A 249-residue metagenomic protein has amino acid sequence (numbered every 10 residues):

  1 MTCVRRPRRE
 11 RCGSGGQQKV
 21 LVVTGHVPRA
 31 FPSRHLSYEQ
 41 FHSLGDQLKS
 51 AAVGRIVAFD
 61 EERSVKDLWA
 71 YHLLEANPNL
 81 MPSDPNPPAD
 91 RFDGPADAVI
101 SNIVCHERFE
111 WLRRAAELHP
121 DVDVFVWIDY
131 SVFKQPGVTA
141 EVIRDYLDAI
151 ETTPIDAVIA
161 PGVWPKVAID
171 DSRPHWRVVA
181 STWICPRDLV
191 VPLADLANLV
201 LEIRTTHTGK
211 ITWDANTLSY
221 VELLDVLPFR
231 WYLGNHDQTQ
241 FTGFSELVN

Functional and structural regions predicted by a protein language model:
C3-Q40: N-proximal low-complexity "stem/linker" segments adjacent to membrane-targeting elements
S33-S37, I100-F109, K210-D214: Phosphate/oxyanion-binding active-site loops and adjacent basic polyanion-contact surfaces
E39-R55: Short, acidic, metal-binding catalytic loop of nucleotide-sugar glycosyltransferases
F59-S64, P165: Short, polar loop motifs at secondary-structure junctions
E62-L118: Active-site-proximal specificity loops/subdomain of glycosyltransferases
E107-V158: GT-A fold catalytic core of metal-dependent nucleotide-sugar glycosyltransferases, centered on the diacidic
K134, S172-N249: Catalytic core and acceptor-binding pocket of nucleotide-sugar-dependent glycosyltransferases
A157-I169: Short beta-strand-to-loop element that shapes/binds the nucleotide-sugar donor at the catalytic cleft/hinge
